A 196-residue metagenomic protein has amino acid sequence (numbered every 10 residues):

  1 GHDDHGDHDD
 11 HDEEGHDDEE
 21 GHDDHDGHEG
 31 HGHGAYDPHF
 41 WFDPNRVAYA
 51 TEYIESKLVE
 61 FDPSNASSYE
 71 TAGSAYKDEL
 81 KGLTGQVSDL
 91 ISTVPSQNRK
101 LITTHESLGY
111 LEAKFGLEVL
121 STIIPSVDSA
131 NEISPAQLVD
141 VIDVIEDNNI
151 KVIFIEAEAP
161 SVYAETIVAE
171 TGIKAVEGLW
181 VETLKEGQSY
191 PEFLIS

Functional and structural regions predicted by a protein language model:
G1-S196: Extracytoplasmic metal-acquisition and chelation regions
